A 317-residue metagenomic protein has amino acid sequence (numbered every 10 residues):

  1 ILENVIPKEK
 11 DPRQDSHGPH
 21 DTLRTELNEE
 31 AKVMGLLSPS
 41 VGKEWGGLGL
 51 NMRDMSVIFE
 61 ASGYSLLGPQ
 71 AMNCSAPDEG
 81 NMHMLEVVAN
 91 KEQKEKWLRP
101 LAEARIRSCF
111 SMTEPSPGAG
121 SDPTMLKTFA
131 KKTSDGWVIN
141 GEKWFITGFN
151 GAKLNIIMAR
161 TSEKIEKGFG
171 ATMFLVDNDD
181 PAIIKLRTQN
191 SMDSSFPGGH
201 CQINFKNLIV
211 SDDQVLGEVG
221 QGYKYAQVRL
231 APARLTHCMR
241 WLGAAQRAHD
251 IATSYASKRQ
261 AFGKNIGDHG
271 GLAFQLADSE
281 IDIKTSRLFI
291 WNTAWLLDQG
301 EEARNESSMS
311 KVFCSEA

Functional and structural regions predicted by a protein language model:
I1-P69, C74-A76, V88-Q93, P100-R105 (+5 more regions): Alpha-helical interface subdomain recognition
L50-N51, G120-T124, G148-K153, K167-G170 (+2 more regions): Short glycine/proline-enriched turns and hinge-like loops at secondary-structure junctions
M82-V88, F110: Flexible, glycine-rich active-site loops centered on histidine and acidic residues that chelate a metal or position
A104-E114: A short, Trp-centered hydrophobic/proline-enriched beta-strand micro-motif
P117, W144-F149, S194, P232-T236: Glycine-rich phosphate/pyrophosphate-binding beta-alpha loops
P117-D122, W137: Hydrophobic, small-residue-rich alpha-helical packing segments that form membrane-like cores
M125-L126, K131, P181-I209: Flexible, small-/acidic-enriched active-site or ligand-binding loops
N140-K185: A short core secondary-structure module
